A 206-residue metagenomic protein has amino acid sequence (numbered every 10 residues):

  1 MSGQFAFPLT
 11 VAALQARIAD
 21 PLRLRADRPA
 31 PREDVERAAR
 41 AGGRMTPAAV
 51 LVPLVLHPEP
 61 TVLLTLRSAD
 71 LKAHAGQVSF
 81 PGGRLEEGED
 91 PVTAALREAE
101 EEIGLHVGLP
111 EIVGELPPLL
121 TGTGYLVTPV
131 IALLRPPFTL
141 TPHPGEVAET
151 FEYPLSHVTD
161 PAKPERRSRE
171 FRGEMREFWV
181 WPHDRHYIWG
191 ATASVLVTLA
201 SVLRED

Functional and structural regions predicted by a protein language model:
M1-S79, G83-E101, L105-F138, V147 (+1 more regions): N-terminal leader/linker segments that precede catalytic domains of diphosphate-processing enzymes
L140-F151, L155-H157: Acidic, glycine-rich loop-and-strand cores that form catalytic or ligand-binding grooves in diverse globular domains
P144, A162, A200: Short, flexible helix/strand-to-coil boundary loops that buttress conserved ligand/catalytic motifs in alpha/beta
H157-S168: Short acidic, Gly/Pro-enriched loop/turn segments at secondary-structure junctions
